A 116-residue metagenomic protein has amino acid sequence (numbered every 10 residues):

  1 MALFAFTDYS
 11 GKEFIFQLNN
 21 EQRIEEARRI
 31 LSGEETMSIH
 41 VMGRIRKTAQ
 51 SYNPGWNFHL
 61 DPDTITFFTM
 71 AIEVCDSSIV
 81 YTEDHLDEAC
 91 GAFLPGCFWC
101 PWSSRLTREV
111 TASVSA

Functional and structural regions predicted by a protein language model:
M1-A116: Function-determining sites in protein domains
